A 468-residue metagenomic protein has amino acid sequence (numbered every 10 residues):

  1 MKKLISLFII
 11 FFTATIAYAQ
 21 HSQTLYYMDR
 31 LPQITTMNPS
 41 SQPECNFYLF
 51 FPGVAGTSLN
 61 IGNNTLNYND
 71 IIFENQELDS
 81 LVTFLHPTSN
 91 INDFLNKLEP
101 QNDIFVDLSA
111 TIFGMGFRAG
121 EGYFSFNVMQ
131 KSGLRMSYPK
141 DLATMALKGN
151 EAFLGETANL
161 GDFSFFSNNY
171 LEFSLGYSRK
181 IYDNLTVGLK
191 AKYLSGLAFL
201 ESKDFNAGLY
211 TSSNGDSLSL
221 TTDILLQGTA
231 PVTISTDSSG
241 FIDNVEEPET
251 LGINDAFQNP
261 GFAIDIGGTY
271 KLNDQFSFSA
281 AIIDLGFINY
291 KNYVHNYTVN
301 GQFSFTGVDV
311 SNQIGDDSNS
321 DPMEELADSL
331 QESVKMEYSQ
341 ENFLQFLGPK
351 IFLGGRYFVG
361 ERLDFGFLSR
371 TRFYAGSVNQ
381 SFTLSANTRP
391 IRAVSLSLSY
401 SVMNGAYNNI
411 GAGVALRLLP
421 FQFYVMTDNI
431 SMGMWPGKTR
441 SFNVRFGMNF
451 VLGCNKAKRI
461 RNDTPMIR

Functional and structural regions predicted by a protein language model:
M1-Q23, G355: Bacterial Sec-dependent N-terminal signal peptides
Q20-R468: Subset of outer-membrane beta-barrel
